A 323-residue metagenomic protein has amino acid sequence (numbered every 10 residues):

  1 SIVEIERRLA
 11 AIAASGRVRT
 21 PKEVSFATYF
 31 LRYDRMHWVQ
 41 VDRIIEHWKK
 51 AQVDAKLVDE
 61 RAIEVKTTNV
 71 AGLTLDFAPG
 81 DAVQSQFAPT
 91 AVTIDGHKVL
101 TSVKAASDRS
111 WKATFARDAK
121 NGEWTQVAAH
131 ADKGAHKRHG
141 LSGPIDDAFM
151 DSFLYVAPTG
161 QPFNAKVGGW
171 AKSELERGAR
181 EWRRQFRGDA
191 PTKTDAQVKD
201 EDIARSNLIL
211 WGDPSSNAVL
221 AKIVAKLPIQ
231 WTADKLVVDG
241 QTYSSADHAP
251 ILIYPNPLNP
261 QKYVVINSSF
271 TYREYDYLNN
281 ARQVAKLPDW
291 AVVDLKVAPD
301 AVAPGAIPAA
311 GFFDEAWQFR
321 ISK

Functional and structural regions predicted by a protein language model:
S1-R61: C-terminal catalytic histidine-bearing segment of alpha/beta-hydrolase fold enzymes
E4-R7, L73, F77: Extracytoplasmic and endomembrane cell-envelope/extracellular-matrix remodeling and assembly machinery
E64, L75-K323: Solvent-exposed alpha-helical segments and adjacent loops that form catalytic or protein-interaction surfaces
N69: RNA-binding accessory domains that recognize and position tRNA/RNA substrates
